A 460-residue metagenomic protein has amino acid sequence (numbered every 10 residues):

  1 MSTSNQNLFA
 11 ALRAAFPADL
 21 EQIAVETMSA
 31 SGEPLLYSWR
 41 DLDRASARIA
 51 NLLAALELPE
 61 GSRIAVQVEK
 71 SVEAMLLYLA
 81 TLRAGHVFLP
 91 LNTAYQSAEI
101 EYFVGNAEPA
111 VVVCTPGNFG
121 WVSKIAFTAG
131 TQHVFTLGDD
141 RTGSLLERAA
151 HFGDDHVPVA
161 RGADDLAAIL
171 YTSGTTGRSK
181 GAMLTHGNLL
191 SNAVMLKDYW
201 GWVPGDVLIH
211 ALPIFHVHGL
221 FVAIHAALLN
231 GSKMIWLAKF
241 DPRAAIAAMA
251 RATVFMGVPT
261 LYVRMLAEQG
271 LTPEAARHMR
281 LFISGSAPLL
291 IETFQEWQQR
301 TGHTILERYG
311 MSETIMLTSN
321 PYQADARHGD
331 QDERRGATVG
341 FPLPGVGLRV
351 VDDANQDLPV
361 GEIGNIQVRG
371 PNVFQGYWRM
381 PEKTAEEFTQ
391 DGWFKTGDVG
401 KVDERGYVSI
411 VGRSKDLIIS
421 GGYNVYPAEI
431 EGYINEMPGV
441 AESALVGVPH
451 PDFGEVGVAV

Functional and structural regions predicted by a protein language model:
L20-I23, F152-Y171, G177-R178, G201-V207 (+2 more regions): Conserved pre-ATP/AMP-binding loop-to-beta segment of ANL
E21-S71, M75-L79, Q96-E101, G187: Conserved AMP-binding/adenylate-forming core of the ANL superfamily
L36-R40, A167-S191: Conserved AMP-binding A3 loop
A55-L56, E60, R83-R148, A441 (+1 more regions): Structural core segment of the AMP-binding/adenylate-forming
Y95, V112, G370, Q375-G376 (+2 more regions): AMP-binding/adenylate-forming catalytic core of the ANL superfamily
L190-V207, F215-V254, E268-G270: Conserved AMP-binding/adenylation subdomain of ANL enzymes
M249-G257, L266-R334, G347, A354: Gly/Ser/Thr-rich phosphate-binding loop
T338-G345, D353-E387, Y423-V425: Conserved ATP/PPi-binding loop(s) of AMP-dependent carboxylate-activating enzymes
